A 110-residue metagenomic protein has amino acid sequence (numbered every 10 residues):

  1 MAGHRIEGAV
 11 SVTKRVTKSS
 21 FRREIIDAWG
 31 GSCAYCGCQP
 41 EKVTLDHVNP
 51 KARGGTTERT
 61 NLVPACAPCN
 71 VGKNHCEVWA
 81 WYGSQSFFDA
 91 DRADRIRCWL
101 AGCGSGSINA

Functional and structural regions predicted by a protein language model:
M1-S32, A90-N109: Short, charged surface segments at domain edges that flank catalytic/cofactor-binding sites
V10, A52, Y82-S86: Solvent-exposed, flexible loop/coil residues
T13, G37-C38, P68: Residue-level detector of alpha-helix boundary/anchor positions
S32-P64, K73-A80: Histidine-centered nuclease catalytic patch
T60-N61, P68-A110: A detector for short metal-coordination/catalytic motifs
